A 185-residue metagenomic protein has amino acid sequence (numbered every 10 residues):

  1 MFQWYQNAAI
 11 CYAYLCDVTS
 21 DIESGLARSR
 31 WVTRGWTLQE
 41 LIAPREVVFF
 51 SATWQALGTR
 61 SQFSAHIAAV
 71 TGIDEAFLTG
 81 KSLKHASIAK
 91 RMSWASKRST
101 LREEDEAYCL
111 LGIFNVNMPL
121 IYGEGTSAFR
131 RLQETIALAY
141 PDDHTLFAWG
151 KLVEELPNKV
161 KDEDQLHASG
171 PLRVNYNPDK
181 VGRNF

Functional and structural regions predicted by a protein language model:
M1-S96, K151: Intrinsically disordered, low-complexity acidic segments that are enriched in bulky aromatics
A76-F185: Short helix/strand-capping turn motifs
